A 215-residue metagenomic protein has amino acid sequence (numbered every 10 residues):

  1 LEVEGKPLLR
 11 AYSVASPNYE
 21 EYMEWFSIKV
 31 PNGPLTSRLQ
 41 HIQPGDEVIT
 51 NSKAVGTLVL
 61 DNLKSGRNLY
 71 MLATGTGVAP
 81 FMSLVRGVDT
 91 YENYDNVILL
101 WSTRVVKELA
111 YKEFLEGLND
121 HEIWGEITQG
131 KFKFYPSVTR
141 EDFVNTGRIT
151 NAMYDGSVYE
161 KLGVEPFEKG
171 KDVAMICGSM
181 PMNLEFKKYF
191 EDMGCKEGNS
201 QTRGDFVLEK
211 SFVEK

Functional and structural regions predicted by a protein language model:
L1-D46: Ferredoxin-reductase
L9, G66-R67: Short coil/loop residues immediately preceding or within conserved phosphate-binding loops of NTP-utilizing enzyme
A54-K64: A short, basic/flexible loop-to-alpha-helix module at the beginning of a structural domain
G66, T90-V97: Conserved S-adenosyl-L-methionine
L69-L72: Conserved beta-strand elements of the Class I
T74-P80: Ser/Thr-glycine-rich phosphate-binding loops at phosphate-binding pockets of nucleotides, nucleotide cofactors
P80-E92: Histidine-anchored nucleotide/phosphate-binding helix
L100, K107-K215: Reductase modules of NAD(P)H-dependent flavoproteins
